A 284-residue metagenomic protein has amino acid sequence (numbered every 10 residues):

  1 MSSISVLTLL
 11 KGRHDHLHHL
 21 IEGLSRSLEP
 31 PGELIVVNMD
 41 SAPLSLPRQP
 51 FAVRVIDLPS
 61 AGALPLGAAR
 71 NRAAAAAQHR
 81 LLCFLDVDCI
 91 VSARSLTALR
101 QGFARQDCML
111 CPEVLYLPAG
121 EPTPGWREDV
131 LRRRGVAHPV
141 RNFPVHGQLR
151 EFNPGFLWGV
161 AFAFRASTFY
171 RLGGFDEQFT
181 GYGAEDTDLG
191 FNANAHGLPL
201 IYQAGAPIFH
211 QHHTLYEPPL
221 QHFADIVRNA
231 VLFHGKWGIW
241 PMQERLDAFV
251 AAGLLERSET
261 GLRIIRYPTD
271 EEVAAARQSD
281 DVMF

Functional and structural regions predicted by a protein language model:
M1-G23: N-proximal low-complexity "stem/linker" segments adjacent to membrane-targeting elements
E22-P31: Short, acidic, metal-binding catalytic loop of nucleotide-sugar glycosyltransferases
S60-A77: Glycine-rich, basic loop-to-helix element that forms the pyrophosphate-binding segment of sugar-nucleotide handling
L82: Short aromatic/hydrophobic "clamp" motif used to bind/position activated sugar donors
R94-L131: Conserved donor NDP-sugar-binding/catalytic core segment of glycosyltransferases
V130-P154: Short, flexible, basic/aromatic active-site loop/helix in glycosyltransferases
F156-F164, T168-G173, Q178-A206: A short, conserved alpha-helix in the catalytic core of glycosyltransferases
A224-R228, W240-F284: Non-catalytic, C-terminal membrane-associated alpha-helical segments of glycosyltransferases
